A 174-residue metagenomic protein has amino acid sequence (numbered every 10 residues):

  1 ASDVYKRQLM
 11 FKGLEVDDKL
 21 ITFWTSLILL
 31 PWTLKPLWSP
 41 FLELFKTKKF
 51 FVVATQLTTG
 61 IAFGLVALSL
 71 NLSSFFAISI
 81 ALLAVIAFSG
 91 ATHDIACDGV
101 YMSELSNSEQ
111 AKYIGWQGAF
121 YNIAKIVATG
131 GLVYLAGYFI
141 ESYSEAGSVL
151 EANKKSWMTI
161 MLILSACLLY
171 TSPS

Functional and structural regions predicted by a protein language model:
A1-Q8, Y170-S174: Conserved small/polar residues in nucleotide/adenosyl-binding loops
F23-P40: Central cavity-lining transmembrane alpha-helices of secondary-active solute carriers, predominantly the Major
L44-Q56: Cytoplasmic membrane-interface "Motif A"-like loop-to-helix N-cap segments of 12-TM Major Facilitator Superfamily
T58-S73: C-terminal ends and interior cores of transmembrane alpha-helices in multi-pass membrane transporters/permeases
F75-H93: Hydrophobic core of transmembrane alpha-helices in multi-pass small-molecule transporters, especially MFS/SLC-type
G115-L132: Glycine-rich segments within core transmembrane alpha-helices of 12-TM secondary carriers
A128-N153: Transmembrane alpha-helix termini and helix-breaking/packing motifs in multi-pass membrane transporters
M158-L169: Symmetry-related core transmembrane helices of the 12-TM Major Facilitator Superfamily/SLC fold
